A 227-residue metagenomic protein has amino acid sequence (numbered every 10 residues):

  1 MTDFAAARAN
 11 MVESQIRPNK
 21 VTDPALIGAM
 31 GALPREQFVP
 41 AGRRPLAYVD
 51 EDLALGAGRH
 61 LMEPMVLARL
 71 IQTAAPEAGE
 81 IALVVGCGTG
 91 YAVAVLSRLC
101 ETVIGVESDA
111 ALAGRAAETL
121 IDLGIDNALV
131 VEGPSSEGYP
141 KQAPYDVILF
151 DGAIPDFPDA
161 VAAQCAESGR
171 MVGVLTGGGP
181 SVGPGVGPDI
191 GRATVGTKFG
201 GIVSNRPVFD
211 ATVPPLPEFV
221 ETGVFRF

Functional and structural regions predicted by a protein language model:
M1-V84, Y91-V95, L99, L112-D122 (+3 more regions): Class I SAM-dependent transferase core
A75-V203: Conserved nucleotide-cofactor-binding alpha/beta core module
